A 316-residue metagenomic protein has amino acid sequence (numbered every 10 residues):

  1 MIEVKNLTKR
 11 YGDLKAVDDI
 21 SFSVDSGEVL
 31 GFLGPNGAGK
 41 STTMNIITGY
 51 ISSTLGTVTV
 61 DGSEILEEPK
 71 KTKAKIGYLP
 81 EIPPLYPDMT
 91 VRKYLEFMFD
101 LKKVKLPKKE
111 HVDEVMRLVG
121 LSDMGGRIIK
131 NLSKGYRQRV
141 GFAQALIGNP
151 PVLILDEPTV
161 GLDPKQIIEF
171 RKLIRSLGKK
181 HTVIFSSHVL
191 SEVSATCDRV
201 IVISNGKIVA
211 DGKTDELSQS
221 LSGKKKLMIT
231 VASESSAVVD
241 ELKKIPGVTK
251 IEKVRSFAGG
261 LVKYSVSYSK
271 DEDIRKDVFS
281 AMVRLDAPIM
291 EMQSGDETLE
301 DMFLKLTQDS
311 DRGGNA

Functional and structural regions predicted by a protein language model:
I2-V4, K9-A210: ABC transporter nucleotide-binding domains
K5, T230, V254, Q293-G295: Solvent-exposed beta-strand sheet faces enriched in polar/charged residues
S26, D123, V231-S233, Y268-K270 (+1 more regions): Non-catalytic surface loops within mature trypsin-like serine protease
G77, Y94, K103, Q219-G223 (+2 more regions): A generic structural signal for secondary-structure junctions that act as hinges or helix/strand caps at the edges
G120, T249-V254, P288-Q293: A short linear hydrophobic-aromatic micro-motif
K130, S256-F257, D296: Conserved beta-strand edge residues that scaffold enzyme active sites
K172-F185, V189-S267: ABC transporter nucleotide-binding domain
S265-A316: C-terminal coupling/interaction segments
